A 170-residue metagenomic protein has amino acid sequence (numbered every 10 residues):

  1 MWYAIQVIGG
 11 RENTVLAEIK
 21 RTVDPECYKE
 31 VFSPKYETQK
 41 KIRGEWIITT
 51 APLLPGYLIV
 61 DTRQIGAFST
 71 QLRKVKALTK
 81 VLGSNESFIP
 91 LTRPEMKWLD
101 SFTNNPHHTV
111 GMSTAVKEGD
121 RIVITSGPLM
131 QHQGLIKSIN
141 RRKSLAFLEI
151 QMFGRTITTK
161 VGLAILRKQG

Functional and structural regions predicted by a protein language model:
M1-R121, K143, F147-G170: Acidic-enriched and Gly/Ser
G127-L129, I139-S144: Short, conserved beta-turn/loop elements at beta-strand boundaries and strand-helix junctions
